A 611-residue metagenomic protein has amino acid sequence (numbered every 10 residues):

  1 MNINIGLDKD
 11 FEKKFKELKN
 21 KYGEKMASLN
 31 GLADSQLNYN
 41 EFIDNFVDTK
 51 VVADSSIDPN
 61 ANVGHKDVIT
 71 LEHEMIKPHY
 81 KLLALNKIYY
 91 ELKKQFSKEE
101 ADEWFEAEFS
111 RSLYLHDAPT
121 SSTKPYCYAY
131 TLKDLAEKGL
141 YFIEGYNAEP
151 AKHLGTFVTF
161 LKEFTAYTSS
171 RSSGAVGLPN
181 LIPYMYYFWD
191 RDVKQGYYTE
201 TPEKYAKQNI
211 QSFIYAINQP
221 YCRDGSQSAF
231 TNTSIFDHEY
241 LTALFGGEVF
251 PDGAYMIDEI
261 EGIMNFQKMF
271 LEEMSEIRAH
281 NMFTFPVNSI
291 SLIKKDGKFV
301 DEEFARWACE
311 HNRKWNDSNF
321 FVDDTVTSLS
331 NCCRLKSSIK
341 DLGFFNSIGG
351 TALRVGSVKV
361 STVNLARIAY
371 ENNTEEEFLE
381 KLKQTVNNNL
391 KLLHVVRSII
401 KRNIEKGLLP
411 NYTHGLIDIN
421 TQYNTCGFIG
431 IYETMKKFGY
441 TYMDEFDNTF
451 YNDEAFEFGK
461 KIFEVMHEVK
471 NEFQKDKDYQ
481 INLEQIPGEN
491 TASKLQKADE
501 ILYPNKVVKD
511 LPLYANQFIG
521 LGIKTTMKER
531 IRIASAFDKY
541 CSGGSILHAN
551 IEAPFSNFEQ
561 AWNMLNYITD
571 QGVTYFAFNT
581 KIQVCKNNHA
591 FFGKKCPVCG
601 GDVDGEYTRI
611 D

Functional and structural regions predicted by a protein language model:
I3-N420, T441, D447-N452, F456 (+1 more regions): Conserved catalytic cores of very large enzyme subunits
P183, N424-K437: Contiguous, well-ordered alpha-helical segments that form the cores/surfaces of helical PPI scaffolds
